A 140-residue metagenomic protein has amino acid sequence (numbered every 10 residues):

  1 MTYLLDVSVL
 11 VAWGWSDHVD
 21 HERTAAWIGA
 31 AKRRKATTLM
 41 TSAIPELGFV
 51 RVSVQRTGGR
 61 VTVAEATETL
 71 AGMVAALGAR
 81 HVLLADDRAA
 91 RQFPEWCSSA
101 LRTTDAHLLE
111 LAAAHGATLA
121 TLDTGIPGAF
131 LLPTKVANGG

Functional and structural regions predicted by a protein language model:
M1-T41, R56-E68, A137-G140: Short, well-structured N-terminal submotif of metal-dependent ribonuclease cores
S8-V9, I44, T124-G125: Alpha-helix/helix-capping structural signal
A12-G14, V52, A129: Residues that scaffold the ATP/ADP-binding catalytic core of kinase and kinase-like folds
A30-A31, M73, L111, V136: Hydrophobic helix-cap positions at the C-terminus of alpha-helices in RecA-like/P-loop ATPase nucleotide-binding cores
T41-E46, T104: Short, conserved alpha-helical segments within structured domains
A76-T124: Active-site neighborhoods of divalent-metal-dependent phosphate/nucleic-acid chemistry enzymes
G128-G140: Active-site regions of enzymes building and remodeling cell-envelope glycoconjugates
